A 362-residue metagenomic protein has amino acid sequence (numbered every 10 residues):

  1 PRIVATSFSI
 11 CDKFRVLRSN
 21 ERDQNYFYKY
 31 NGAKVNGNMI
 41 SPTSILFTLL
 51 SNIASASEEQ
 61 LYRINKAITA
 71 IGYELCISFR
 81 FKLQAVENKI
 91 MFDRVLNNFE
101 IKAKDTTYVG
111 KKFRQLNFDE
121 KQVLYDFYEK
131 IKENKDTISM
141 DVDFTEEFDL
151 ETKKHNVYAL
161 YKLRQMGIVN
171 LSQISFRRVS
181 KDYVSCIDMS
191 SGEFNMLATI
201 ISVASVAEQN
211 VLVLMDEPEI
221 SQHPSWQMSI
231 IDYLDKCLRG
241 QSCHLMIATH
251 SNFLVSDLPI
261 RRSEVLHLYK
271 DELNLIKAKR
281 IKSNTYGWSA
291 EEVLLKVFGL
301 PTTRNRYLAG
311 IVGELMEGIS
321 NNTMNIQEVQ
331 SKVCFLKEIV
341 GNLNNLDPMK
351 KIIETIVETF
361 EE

Functional and structural regions predicted by a protein language model:
P1, N25, Q241-C243: A generic structural motif
P1, S7, D12-L17: Flexible phosphate/Mg2+-sensing switch loops adjacent to catalytic phosphate-binding sites
V4-T6, K29-N31, M246, E264-L266: Hydrophobic/aromatic beta-strand patches that form the interior of the parallel beta-sheet core in alpha/beta enzyme
T6, G72, R80-K82, N117 (+3 more regions): Functionally constrained cores in energy, signaling, and assembly domains
S7-S9, K34, T249-N252: A short beta-strand-to-loop transition that corresponds to the Sensor-1 phosphate-sensing loop of AAA+ P-loop ATPases
D12-R15, E21-N25, A33-Y108, K282-E362: Acidic, Mg2+-coordinating catalytic modules of nucleic-acid enzymes
N36-F194, I201-E208: Extended helical coiled-coil dimerization/tether regions that scaffold and oligomerize large DNA-maintenance assemblies
I168-R304: Switch/communication elements of ASCE P-loop NTPase nucleotide-binding domains
